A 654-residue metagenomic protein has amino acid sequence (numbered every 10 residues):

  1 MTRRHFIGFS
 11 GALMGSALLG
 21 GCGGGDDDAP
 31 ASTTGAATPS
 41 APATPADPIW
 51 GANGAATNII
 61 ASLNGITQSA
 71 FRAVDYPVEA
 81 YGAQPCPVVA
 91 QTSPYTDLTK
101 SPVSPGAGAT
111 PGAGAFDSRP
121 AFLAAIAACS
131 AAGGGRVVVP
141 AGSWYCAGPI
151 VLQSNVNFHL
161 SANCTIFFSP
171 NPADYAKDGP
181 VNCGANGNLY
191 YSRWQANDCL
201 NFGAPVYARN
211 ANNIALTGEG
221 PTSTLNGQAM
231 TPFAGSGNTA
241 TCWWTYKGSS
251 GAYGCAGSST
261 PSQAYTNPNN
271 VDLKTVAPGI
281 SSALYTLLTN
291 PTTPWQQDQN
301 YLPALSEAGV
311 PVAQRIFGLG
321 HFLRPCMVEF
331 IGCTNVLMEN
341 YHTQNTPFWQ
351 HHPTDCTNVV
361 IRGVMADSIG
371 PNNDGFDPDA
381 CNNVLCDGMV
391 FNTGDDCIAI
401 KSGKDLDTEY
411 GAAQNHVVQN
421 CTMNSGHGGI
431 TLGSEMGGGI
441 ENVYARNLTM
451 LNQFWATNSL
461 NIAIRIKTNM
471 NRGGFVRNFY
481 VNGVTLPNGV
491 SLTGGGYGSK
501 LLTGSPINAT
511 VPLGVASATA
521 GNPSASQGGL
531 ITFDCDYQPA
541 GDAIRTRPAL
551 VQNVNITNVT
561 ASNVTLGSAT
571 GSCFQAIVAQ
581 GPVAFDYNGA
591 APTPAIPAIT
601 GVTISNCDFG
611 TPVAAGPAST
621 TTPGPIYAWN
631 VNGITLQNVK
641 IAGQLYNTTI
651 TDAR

Functional and structural regions predicted by a protein language model:
T2-N157, S161-G332, E339, F348 (+5 more regions): Extracellular "leader-to-stem" segments immediately downstream of a signal peptide or signal-anchor in secreted/lumenal
G23-D26, S434-M436, K467-F475, Y497 (+2 more regions): Glycine-centered low-complexity coil/loop motifs and glycine-rich tracts, especially the flexible linkers
I126-C129, C146-Q153, W349-D355, G388 (+4 more regions): Short, T/G/N/S-enriched strand-turn elements that build extracellular solenoid repeat scaffolds
G134, A147-G148, S169-N171, Q228-A234 (+13 more regions): Short glycine/acidic-rich loop motifs that flank beta-strands on beta-rich extracellular proteins
W144-Y145, A204, N373-G375, D405-T408 (+4 more regions): Short, recurring structural edge motifs at helix starts
A162-N163, N212-S223, T334-Q344, T357-S368 (+8 more regions): Right-handed parallel beta-helix
A380, S402, L432-S434, I466-M470 (+8 more regions): Active-site proximal loops enriched in glycine and acidic residues that flank catalytic Cys/His/Asp and coordinate
G567-F574, A579-Q580, Y587-R654: Predominantly polar beta-repeat domains that present long G/T/S/D/N-rich surfaces used to bind, process, or adhere
